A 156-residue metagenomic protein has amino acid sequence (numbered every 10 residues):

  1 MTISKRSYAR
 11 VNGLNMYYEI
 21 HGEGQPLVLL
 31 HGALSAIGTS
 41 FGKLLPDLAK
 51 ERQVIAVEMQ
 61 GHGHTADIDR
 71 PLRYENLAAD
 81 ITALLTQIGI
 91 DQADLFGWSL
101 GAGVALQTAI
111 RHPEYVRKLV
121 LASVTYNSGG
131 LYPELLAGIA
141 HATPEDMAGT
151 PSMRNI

Functional and structural regions predicted by a protein language model:
A9-D67: Conserved HGGG/HGGXW glycine-rich cap/lid loop of the alpha/beta-hydrolase fold
I55-V57, W98, A122: The conserved SAM/SAH-binding core of class I Rossmann-like methyltransferase domains, concentrating on the hydrophobic
E58, D94, R117-V120: Residue in the alpha/beta-hydrolase core beta-strand immediately N-terminal to the catalytic nucleophile
E75-A93: Conserved acidic catalytic loop of the alpha/beta-hydrolase fold
A93, G97-S99: Conserved alpha/beta-hydrolase "nucleophile elbow" surrounding the catalytic nucleophile
G103-L106, I110-R111, V116-G149: Flexible "cap/lid" loop of the alpha/beta hydrolase fold
P151-I156: Helix-loop "lid/cap" segments that line or gate small-molecule binding pockets
